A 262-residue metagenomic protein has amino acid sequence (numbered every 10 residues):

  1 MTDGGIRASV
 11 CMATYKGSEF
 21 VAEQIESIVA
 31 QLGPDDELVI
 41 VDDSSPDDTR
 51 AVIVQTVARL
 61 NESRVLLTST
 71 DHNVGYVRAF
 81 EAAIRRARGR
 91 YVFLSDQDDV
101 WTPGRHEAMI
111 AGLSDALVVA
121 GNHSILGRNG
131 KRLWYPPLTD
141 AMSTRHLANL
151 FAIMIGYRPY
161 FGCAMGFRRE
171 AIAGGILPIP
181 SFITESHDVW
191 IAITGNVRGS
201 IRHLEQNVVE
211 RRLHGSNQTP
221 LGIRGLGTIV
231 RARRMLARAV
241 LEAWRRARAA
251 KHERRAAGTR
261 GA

Functional and structural regions predicted by a protein language model:
I6-S9, E37, W190: Cell-envelope/extracellular polymer assembly enzymes that use nucleotide-activated donors
G17-A30: Short, well-formed alpha-helical segments that are part of the catalytic scaffolds of diverse glycosyltransferases
A22, D47-T56, V100, G104: Acidic helix N-cap motif at the loop->helix transition within catalytic regions of sugar-transfer enzymes
S27, D42-A51, H72: A conserved acidic beta->alpha catalytic loop
T70-A87: Glycine-rich, basic loop-to-helix element that forms the pyrophosphate-binding segment of sugar-nucleotide handling
R85, H146-L221: Conserved nucleotide-sugar donor-binding catalytic segment
V92: Short aromatic/hydrophobic "clamp" motif used to bind/position activated sugar donors
H106-W134: Conserved donor NDP-sugar-binding/catalytic core segment of glycosyltransferases
